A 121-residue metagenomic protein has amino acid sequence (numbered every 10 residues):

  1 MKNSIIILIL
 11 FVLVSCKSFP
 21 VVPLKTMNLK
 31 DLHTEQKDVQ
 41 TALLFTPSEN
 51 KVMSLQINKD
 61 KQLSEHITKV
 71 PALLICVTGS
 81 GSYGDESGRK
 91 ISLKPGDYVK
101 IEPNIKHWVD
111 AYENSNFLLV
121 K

Functional and structural regions predicted by a protein language model:
K2-L8: Sec-dependent signal peptide recognition, specifically the positively charged N-region followed immediately by
S4, C16-E49, M53, G84: A short, N-terminal "cap"/entry segment at the start of jelly-roll beta-barrel domains of the cupin/DSBH fold
D38, K51-T68: Conserved short histidine dyad/triad with adjacent acidic residue
K69-S82, E86: Glycine- and acidic-residue-biased ligand/ion/polar-headgroup-sensing regions
V77-T78, K94-P95, E113, K121: A cytosolic small-molecule/anion-sensing beta-strand core signal
S87-P103: Short acidic-glycine-tyrosine-enriched beta hairpin
P103-K121: Ligand-binding loop in jelly-roll beta-barrel domains
